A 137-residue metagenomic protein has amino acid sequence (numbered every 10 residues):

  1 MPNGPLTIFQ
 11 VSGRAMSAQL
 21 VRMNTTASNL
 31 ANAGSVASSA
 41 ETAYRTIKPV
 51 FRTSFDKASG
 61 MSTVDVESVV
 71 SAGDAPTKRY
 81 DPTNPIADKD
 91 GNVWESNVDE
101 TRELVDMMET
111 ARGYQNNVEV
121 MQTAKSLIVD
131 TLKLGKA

Functional and structural regions predicted by a protein language model:
M1-A137: Amphipathic alpha-helical polymerization modules
